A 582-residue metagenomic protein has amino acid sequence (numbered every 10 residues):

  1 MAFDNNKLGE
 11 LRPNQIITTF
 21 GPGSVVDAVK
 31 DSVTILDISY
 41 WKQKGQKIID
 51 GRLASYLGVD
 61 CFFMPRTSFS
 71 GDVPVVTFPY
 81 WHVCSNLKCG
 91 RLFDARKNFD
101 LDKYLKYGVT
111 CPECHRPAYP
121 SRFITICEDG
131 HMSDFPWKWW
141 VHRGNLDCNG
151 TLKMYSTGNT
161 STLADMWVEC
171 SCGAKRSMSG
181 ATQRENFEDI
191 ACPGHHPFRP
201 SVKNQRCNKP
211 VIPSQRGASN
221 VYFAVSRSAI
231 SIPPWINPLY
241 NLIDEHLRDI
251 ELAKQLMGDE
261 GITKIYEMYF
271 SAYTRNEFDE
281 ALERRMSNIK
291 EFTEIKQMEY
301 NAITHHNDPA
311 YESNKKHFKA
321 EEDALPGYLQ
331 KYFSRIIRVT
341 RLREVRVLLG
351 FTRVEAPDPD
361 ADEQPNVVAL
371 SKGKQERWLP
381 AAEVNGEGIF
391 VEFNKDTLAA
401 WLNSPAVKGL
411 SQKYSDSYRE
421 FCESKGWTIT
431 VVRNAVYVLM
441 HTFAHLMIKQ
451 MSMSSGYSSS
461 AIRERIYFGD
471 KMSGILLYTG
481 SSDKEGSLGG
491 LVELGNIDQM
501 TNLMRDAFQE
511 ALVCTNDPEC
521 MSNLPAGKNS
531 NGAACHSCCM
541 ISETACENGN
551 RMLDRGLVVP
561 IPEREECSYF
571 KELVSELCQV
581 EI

Functional and structural regions predicted by a protein language model:
M1-V141, N145, T151-G158, A164 (+2 more regions): Extended, well-ordered protein cores
H115, A174-G180: Short Cys/His-rich micro-motifs in 6-15 aa windows
M154, D189-H195: Short amphipathic alpha-helical linker/capping segments at the junctions of internal repeats and modular domains
V168-C172: C-terminal interaction appendages of subunits in large macromolecular complexes
R184-F187, F198-C207: Extended acidic/polar, glycine-enriched regions that form or flank non-catalytic beta-rich accessory modules
